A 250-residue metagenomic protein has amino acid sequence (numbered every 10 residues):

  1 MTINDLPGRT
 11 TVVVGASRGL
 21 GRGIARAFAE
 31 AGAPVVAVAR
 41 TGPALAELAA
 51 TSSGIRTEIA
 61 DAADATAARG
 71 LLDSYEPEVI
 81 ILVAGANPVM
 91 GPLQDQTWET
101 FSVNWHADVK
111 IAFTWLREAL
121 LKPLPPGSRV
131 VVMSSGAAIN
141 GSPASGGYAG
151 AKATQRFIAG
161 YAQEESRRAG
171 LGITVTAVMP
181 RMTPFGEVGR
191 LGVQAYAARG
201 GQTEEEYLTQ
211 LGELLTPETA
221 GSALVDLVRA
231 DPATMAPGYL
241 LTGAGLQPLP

Functional and structural regions predicted by a protein language model:
S17-R18: Conserved glycine-rich cofactor-binding loop
A31-E47: Conserved glycine-rich Rossmann-like NAD(P)H-binding loop of the short-chain dehydrogenase/reductase
T51-A65: Rossmann-fold cofactor-recognition segment
D73, A107-S128, E164, R168: Amphipathic alpha-helical dimer-interface segment in Rossmann-like NAD(P)H-dependent oxidoreductases
G85-S102, A144: Conserved mid-core segment of classical short-chain dehydrogenase/reductases
Q94-F113, V131, Q155: Catalytic Tyr-X3-Lys loop
R129-A169, M179-G186: Catalytic loop of short-chain dehydrogenase/reductase
I173, A197-P250: C-terminal helical subdomain
